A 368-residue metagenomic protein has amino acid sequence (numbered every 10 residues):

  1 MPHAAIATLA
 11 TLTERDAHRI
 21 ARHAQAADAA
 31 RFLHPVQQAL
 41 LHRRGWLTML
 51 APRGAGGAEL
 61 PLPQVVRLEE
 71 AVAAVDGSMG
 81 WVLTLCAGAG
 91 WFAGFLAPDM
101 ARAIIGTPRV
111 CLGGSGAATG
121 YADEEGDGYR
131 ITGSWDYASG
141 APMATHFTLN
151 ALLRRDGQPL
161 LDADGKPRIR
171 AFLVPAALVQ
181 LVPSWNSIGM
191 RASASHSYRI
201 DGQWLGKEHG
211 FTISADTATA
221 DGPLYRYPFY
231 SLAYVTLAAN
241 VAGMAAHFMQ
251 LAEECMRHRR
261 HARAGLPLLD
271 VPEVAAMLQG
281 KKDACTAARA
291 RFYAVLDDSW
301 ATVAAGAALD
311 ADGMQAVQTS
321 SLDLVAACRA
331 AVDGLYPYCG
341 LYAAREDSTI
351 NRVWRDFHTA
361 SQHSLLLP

Functional and structural regions predicted by a protein language model:
A21, Q25-D28, T286-S320, Y336-A344: C-terminal helix-coil-helix/basic helical segment that borders enzyme active sites and/or dimer interfaces and provides
R43-R102: Internal helix-loop-helix
G90-D127: Well-ordered mid-protein domain cores that form the structural environment of catalytic cofactors
S134-L178, G340: DPxDG-like acidic metal-binding loop motif
I188-C285: Glycine-rich beta->alpha junctions and the first turn(s) of the following alpha-helix
G243-A246, A276-T286, Q318, L322-R329 (+2 more regions): Generic structural signal for well-ordered, non-transmembrane alpha-helical segments in soluble/cytosolic regions
R329-P337: Short segments within alpha-helical structural elements
P337-P368: Glycine-rich phosphate/cofactor-binding loops in nucleotide/flavin-utilizing enzymes
